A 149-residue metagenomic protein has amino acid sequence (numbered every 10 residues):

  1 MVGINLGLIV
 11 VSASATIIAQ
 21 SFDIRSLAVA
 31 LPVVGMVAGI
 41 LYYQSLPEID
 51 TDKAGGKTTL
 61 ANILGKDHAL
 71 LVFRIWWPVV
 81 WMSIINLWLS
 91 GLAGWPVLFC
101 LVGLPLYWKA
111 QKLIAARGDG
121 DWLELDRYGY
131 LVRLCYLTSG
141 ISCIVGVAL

Functional and structural regions predicted by a protein language model:
M1-G39, I63-K66, F73-L149: Hydrophobic alpha-helical transmembrane segments
A38-A61: Acidic (Asp/Glu-rich) catalytic motifs at the cytosolic membrane interface
D50-T51, D67-L71: A mid-sequence, solvent-exposed acidic-amphipathic segment
